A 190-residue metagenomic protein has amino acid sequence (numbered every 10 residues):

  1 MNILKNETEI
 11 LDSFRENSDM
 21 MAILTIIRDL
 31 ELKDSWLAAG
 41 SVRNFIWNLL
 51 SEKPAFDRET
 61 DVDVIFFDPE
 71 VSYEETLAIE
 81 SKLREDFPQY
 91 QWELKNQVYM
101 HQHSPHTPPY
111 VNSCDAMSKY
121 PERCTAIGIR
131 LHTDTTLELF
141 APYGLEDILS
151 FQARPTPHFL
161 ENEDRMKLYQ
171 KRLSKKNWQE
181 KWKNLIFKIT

Functional and structural regions predicted by a protein language model:
M1-T190: Catalytic cores of the polymerase beta-like nucleotidyltransferase superfamily and closely associated nucleotide
